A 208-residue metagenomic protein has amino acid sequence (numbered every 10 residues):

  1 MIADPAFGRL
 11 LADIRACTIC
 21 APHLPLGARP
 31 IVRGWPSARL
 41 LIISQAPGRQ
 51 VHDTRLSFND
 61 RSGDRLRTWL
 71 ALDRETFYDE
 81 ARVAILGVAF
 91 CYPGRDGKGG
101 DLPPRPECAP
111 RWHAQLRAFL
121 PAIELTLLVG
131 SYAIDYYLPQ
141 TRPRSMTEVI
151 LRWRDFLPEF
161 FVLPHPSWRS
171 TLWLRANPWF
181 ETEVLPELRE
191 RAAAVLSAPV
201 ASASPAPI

Functional and structural regions predicted by a protein language model:
I2-L196: A polyanion-binding, active-site-adjacent surface
E190-I208: Generic C-terminal helix-cap and adjacent flexible tail
